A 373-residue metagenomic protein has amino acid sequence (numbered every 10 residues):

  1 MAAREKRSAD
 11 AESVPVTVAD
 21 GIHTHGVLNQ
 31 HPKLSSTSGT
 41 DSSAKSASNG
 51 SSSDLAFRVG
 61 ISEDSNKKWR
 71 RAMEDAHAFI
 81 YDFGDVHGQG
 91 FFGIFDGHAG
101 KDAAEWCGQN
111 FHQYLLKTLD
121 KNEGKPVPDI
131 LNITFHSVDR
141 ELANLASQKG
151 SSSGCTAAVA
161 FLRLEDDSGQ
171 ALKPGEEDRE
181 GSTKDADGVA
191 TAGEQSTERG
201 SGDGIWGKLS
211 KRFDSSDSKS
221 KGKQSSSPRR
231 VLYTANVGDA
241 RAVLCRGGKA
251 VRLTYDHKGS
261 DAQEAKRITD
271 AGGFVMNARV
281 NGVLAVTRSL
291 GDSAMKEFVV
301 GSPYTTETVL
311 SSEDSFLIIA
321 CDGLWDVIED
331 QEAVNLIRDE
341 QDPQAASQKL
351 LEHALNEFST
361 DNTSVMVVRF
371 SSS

Functional and structural regions predicted by a protein language model:
A2-S373: PP2C/PPM-type serine/threonine phosphatase catalytic core, specifically the conserved beta-strand-loop-alpha-helix
